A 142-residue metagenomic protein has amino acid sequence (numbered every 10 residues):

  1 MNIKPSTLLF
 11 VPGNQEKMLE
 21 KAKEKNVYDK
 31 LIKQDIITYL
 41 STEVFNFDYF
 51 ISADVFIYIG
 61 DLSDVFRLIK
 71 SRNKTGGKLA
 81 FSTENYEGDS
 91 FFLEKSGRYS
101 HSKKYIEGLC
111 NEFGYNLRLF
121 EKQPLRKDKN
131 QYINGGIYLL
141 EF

Functional and structural regions predicted by a protein language model:
M1-Y39: Class I SAM-dependent methyltransferase SAM/SAH-binding core
Y28, N46-D48: Local beta-strand N-terminus motif with an aromatic residue
I51-S52: A conserved beta-strand element that flanks and buttresses the S-adenosyl-L-methionine
I57-Y58: A short His-aromatic
S63-K78: A short glycine-rich, Lys/Arg-flanked "PGG" loop and its adjoining helix->strand segment in the class I
A80-Y99: Short, glycine-/aromatic-enriched active-site segment of Class I SAM-dependent methyltransferases
R98-G114, R118-F120: Short alpha-helix
F113, P124-F142: Core SAM-dependent methyltransferase catalytic element
